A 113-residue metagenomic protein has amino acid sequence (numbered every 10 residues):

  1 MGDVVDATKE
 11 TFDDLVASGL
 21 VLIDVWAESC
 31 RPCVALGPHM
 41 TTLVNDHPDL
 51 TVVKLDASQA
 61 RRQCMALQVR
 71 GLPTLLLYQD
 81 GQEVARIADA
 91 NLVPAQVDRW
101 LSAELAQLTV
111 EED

Functional and structural regions predicted by a protein language model:
M1, A17, H47-D49: Short, well-ordered coil/turn elements that cap or connect secondary structure elements
M1-D14: N-terminal "domain-start" segment that seeds a small globular fold
V5-A7, V25, G37-R62: Thiol-based oxidoreductase modules, predominantly thioredoxin-like and allied folds used for disulfide exchange
T11-L43: Local sequence-structure signature of Cys/Sec-based thiol-disulfide redox active-site neighborhoods
D14-L15, Q63, W100: CheY-like receiver
R61, L67-L76: Structural micro-motif
L77-D113: Non-catalytic, surface beta->alpha helical segment in thiol-disulfide oxidoreductase systems
